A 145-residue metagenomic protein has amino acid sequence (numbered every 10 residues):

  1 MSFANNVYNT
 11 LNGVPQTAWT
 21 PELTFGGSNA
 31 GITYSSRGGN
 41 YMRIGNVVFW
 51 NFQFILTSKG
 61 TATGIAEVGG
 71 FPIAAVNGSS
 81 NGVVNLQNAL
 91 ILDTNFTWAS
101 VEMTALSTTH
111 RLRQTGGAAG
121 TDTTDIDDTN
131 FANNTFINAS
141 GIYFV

Functional and structural regions predicted by a protein language model:
F3-V145: Surface-exposed molecular-recognition determinants
